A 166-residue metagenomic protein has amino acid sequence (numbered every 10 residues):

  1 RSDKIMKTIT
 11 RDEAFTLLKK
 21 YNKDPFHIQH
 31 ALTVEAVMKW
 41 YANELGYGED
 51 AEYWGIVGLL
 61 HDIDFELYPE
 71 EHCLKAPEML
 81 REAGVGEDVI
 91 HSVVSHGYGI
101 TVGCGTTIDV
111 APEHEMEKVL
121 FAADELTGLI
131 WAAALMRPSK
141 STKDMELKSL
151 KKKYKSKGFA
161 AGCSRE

Functional and structural regions predicted by a protein language model:
K4-I5, K153: Intrinsic low-complexity, intrinsically disordered segments enriched in polar/basic residues
I5-Y68: Acidic/His-rich, divalent-metal-binding segments that scaffold phosphate/diphosphate chemistry
Y47-F159: Divalent metal-dependent catalytic cores for phosphoryl transfer on phosphate-bearing substrates
G162-E166: Short helix/strand-capping connector loops at secondary-structure junctions
